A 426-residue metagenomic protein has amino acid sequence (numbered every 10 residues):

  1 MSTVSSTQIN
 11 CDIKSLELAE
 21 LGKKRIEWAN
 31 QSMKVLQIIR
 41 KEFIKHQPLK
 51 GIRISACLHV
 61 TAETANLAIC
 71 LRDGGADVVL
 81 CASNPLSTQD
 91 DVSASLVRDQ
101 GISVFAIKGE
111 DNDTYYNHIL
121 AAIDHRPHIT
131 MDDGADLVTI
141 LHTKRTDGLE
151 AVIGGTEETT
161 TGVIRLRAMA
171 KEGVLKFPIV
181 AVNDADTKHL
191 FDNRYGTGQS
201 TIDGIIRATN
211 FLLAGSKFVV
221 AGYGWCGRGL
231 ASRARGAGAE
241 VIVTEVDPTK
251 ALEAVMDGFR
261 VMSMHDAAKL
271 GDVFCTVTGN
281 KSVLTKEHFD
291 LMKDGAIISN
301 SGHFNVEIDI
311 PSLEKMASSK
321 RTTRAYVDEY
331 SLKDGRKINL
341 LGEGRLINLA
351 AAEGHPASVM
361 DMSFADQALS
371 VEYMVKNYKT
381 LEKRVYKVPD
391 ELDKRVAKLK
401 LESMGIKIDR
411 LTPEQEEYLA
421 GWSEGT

Functional and structural regions predicted by a protein language model:
S2-L49, L80-S216: Glycine/serine-rich phosphate-binding loop and adjoining beta1-alpha1 elements at the start of nucleotide-handling
V4-I9, E20-M33, L49-R53, T61 (+3 more regions): Adenosine-phosphate binding glycine-rich loop
S15-L18, K24, Q37, K50-I52 (+6 more regions): Ligand-binding pocket scaffold of soluble enzyme catalytic domains
L58-A76, K188, D192, G196-L270 (+1 more regions): Glycine-rich phosphate/diphosphate-binding loop of Rossmann-like nucleotide-binding domains
L67, D91-S93, N117-H118, T139-T146 (+6 more regions): Short acidic, glycine/serine/threonine-rich loops at helix termini
A82, I129-G134, T146-T161, N280 (+3 more regions): ADP-ribose/adenylate-binding Rossmann-like module
I123-D124, L213, H265-G271, F289-K293: A short, aliphatic-rich alpha-helical micro-motif
